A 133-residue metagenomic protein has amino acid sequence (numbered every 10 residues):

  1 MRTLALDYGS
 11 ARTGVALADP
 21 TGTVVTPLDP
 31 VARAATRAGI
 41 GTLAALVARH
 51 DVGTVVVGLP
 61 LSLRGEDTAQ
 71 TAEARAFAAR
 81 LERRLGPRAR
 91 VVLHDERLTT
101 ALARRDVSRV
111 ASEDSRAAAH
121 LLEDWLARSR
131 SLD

Functional and structural regions predicted by a protein language model:
M1-L6, S10-D133: Phosphate- and other anionic-substrate recognition elements at nucleic-acid/protein interfaces
